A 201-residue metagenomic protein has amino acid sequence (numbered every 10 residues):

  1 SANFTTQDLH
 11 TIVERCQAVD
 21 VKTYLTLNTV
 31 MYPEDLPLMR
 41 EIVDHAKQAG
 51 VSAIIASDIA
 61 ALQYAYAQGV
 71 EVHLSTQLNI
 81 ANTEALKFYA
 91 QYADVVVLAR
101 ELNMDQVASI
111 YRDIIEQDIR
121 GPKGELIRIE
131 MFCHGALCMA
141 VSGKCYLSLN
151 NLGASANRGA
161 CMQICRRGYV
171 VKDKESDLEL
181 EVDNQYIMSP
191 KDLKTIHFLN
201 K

Functional and structural regions predicted by a protein language model:
S1-E84, V97, D105-K201: Active-site pocket-lining/capping segments in soluble small-molecule metabolic enzymes
